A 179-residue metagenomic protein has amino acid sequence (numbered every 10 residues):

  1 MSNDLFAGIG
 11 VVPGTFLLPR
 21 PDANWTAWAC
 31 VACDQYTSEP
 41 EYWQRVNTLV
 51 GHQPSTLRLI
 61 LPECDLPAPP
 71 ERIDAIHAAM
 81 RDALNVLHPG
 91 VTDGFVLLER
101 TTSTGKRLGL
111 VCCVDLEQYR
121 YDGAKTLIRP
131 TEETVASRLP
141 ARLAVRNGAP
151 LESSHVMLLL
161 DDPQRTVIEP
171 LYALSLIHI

Functional and structural regions predicted by a protein language model:
S2-S175: N-terminal extension/subdomain marker
I177-I179: Conserved small/polar residues in nucleotide/adenosyl-binding loops
